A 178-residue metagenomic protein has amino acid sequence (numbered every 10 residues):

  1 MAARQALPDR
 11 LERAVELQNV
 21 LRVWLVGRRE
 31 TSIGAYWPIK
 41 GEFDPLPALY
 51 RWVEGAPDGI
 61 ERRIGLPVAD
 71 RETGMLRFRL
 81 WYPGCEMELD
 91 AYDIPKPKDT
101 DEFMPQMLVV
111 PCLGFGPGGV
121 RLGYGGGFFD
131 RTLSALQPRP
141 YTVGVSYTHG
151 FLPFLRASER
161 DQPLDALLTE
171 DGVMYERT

Functional and structural regions predicted by a protein language model:
M1-M104: N-terminal active-site beta-alpha-beta segment that forms phosphate/nucleotide-binding and substrate-recognition loops
E72-T178: Conserved phosphate- and dinucleotide-binding cores of soluble alpha/beta proteins, encompassing both enzyme active
